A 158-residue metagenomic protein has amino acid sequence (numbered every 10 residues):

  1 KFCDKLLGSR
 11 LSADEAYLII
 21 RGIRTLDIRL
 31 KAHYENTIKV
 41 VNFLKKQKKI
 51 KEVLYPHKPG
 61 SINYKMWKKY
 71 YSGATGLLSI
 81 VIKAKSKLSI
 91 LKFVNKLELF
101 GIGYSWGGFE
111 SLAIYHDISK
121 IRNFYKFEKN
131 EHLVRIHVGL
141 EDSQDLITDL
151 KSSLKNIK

Functional and structural regions predicted by a protein language model:
K1-L77, V81-Y115: Active-site C-terminal subdomain of aminotransferase-like
R29, A84-K85, K96, S111-K158: PLP-dependent enzyme catalytic core of the Aspartate aminotransferase-like
